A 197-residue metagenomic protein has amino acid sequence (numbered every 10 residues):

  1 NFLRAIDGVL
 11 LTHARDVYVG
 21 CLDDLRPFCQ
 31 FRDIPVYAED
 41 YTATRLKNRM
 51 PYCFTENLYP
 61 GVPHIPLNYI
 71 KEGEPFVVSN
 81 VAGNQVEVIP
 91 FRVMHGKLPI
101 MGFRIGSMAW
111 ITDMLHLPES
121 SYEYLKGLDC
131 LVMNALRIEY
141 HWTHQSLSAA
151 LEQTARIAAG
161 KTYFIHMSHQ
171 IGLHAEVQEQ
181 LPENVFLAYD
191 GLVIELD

Functional and structural regions predicted by a protein language model:
N1-I111, E176-D197: Binuclear metal-dependent hydrolase catalytic cores
G73-E74, P118-D197: Binuclear metal-ion centers of metallo-dependent hydrolases, dominated by the metallo-beta-lactamase
M94-M101, I105-N134: Active-site-proximal loop/helix segments of hydrolase catalytic cores
